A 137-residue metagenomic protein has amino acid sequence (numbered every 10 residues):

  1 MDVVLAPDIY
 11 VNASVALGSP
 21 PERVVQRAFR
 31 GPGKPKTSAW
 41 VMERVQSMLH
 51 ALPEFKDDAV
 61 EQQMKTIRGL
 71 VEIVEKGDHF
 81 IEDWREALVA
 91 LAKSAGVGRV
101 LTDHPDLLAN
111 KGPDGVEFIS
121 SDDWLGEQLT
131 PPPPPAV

Functional and structural regions predicted by a protein language model:
M1-T37: Short, well-structured N-terminal submotif of metal-dependent ribonuclease cores
D8, A39, H104-P105, D122: Alpha-helix N-cap/helix-start capping motif
L17-P21, V25, H50-A51, D114-E117: Short, glycine/charged-enriched secondary-structure capping and boundary segments
E22-Q26, M64, L88-V89: Short amphipathic alpha-helical segments and helix-helix/interface helices
R27-F80: PIN-domain endoribonuclease scaffold, especially VapC-family toxins
P35, R99-V100, F118: Hydrophobic beta-strand scaffold residues
G69-A109: Active-site neighborhoods of divalent-metal-dependent phosphate/nucleic-acid chemistry enzymes
E86, P105-V137: Acidic, PIN/NYN-like endoribonuclease modules and their adjacent C-terminal/linker elements
